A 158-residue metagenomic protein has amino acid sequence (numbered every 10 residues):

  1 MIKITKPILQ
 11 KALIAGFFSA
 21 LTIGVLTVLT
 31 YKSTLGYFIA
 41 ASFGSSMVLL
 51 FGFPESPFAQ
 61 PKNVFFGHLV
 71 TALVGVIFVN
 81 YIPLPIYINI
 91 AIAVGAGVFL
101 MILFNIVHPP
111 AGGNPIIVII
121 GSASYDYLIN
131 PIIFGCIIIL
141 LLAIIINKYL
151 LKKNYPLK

Functional and structural regions predicted by a protein language model:
M1-I77, I82-A91, S122-K158: Alpha-helical transmembrane segments and their membrane-interface boundaries that form or gate the permeation pathway
G44-S45, G97-L100, G113: Alpha-helical structural signal
E55-N63, M101-A111: Membrane-helix interface "capping/anchor" motifs
I77-F78, L100, I116-V118: Buried hydrophobic packing segments
P83-H108: Internal alpha-helical transmembrane segments of multi-pass membrane proteins
F104-L128: Membrane-helix boundary connector in multi-pass membrane proteins
